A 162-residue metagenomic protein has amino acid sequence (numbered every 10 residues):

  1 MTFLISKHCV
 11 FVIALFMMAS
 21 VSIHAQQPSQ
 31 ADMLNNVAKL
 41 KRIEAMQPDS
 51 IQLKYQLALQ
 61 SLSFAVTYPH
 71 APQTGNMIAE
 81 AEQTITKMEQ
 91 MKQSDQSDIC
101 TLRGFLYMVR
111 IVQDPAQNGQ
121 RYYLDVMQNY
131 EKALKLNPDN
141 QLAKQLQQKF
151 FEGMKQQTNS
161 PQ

Functional and structural regions predicted by a protein language model:
M1-Q30: Bacterial Sec-dependent N-terminal signal peptides
Q26-Q27, M46-Y68, Q93-D114, Q141-Q156: Amphipathic alpha-helical repeat scaffolds of TPR domains
S29-K41, P72-T84, Q120-D125: Helix-turn-helix repeat elements of alpha-solenoid scaffolds
M46, L53, T74-M77, K92 (+2 more regions): Short coil/turn linker motifs that delimit alpha-helical repeat modules in TPR/alpha-solenoid proteins
T67-N76, Q113-R121, Q156-N159: Short coil/turn and helix-start
M77, Q120-Q141, Q148, E152 (+1 more regions): TPR/TPR-like (Sel1-like) alpha-helical repeat modules
I78-I85, M91-K92, Q96-N129: Hydrophobic, well-structured mid-protein blocks that either form specific transmembrane helices
